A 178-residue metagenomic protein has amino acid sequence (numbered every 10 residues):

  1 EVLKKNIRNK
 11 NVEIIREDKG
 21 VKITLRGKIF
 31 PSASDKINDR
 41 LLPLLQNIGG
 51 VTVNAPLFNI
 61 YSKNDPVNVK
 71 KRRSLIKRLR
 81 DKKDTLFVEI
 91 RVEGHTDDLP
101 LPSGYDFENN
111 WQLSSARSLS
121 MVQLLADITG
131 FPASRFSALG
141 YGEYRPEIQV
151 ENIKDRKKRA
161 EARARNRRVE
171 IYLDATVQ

Functional and structural regions predicted by a protein language model:
E1-L25: Extracytoplasmic juxtamembrane/flexible linker immediately downstream of a transmembrane helix or signal peptide
N11-E13, N59-D65: Surface-exposed patches in mature extracellular/periplasmic domains of secreted proteins
R16, Y61, S134-R135: A generic structural-conservation signal
I29-R40, D65-Q178: Periplasmic OmpA-like peptidoglycan-binding domain that tethers envelope proteins to the cell wall
R40-L42, G50: Short, charged/polar low-complexity linear motifs in solvent-exposed/disordered segments
G50-F58, Q123-G130: Sec-exported extracytoplasmic/periplasmic mature domains
